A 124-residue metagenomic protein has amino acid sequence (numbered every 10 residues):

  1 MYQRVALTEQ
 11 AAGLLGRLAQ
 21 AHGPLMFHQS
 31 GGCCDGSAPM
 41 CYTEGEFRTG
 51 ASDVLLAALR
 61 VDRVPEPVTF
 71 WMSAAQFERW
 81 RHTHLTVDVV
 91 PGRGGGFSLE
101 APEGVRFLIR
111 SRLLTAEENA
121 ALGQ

Functional and structural regions predicted by a protein language model:
M1-Q124: Domain-level signature for proteins that mediate thiol-based redox and metal-cofactor handling
